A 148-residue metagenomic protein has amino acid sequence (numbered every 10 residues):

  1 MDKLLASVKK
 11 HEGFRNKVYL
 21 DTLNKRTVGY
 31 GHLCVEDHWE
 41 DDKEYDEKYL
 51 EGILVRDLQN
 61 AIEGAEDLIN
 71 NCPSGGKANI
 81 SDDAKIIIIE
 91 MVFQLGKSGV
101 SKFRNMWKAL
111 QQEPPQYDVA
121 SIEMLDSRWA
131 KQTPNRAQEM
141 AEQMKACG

Functional and structural regions predicted by a protein language model:
M1-L5, N79-I89, Y117-V119: Alpha-helical scaffolds flanking conserved acidic
D2-K17, L23, H32, Y45 (+3 more regions): Long, amphipathic alpha-helical surface segments
N16-Y19, E66-S81, N105, E123: Surface-exposed patches in mature extracellular/periplasmic domains of secreted proteins
L23-K25, D83: Extracytoplasmic
V35: Short, acidic Gly/Pro/Ser/Thr-rich loop/turn segments
H38: Catalytic phosphate/metal-binding cores of nucleic-acid and nucleotide-processing enzymes, i.e., regions that mediate
D41-P73, D82-K102: Alpha-helical segment that forms one wall of the substrate-binding/catalytic cleft in peptidoglycan-active domains
